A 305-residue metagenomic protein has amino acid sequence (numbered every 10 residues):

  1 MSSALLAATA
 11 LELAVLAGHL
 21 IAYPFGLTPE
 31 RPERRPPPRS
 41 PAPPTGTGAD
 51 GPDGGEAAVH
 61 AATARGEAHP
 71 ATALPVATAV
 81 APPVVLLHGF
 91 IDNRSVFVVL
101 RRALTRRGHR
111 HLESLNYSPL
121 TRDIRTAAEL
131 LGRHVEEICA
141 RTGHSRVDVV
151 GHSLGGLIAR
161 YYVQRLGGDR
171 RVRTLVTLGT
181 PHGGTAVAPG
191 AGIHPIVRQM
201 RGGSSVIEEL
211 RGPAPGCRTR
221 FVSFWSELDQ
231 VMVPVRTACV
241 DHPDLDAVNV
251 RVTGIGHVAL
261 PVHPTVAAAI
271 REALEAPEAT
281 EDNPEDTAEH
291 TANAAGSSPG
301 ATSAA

Functional and structural regions predicted by a protein language model:
M1-V85, V98, R102, R107 (+1 more regions): Flexible, membrane-associating and regulatory peripheral segments of lipid-active enzymes
V80-P82, P215-F221, D244-V248: Short, proline-enriched alpha-helix->beta-strand connector loops that line the catalytic pocket of alpha/beta-hydrolase
V84-S95, R101-R218, F224-W225, V231 (+1 more regions): Serine-dependent carboxylesterase/thioesterase catalytic core of lipase-like alpha/beta-hydrolase/SGNH enzymes
L100, V233-V240: Short alpha-helix in the alpha/beta-hydrolase fold that links the catalytic acid
H111, P243-V258, I270: Catalytic histidine neighborhood in serine/cysteine hydrolases with alpha/beta-hydrolase-type architecture
I124, G256-P264: Catalytic histidine-centered segment of alpha/beta-hydrolase-like enzymes
E227-V233, H257-V258: Acidic catalytic loop of the alpha/beta-hydrolase fold
P261-A273: Post-His helix in hydrolase/transferase enzymes
